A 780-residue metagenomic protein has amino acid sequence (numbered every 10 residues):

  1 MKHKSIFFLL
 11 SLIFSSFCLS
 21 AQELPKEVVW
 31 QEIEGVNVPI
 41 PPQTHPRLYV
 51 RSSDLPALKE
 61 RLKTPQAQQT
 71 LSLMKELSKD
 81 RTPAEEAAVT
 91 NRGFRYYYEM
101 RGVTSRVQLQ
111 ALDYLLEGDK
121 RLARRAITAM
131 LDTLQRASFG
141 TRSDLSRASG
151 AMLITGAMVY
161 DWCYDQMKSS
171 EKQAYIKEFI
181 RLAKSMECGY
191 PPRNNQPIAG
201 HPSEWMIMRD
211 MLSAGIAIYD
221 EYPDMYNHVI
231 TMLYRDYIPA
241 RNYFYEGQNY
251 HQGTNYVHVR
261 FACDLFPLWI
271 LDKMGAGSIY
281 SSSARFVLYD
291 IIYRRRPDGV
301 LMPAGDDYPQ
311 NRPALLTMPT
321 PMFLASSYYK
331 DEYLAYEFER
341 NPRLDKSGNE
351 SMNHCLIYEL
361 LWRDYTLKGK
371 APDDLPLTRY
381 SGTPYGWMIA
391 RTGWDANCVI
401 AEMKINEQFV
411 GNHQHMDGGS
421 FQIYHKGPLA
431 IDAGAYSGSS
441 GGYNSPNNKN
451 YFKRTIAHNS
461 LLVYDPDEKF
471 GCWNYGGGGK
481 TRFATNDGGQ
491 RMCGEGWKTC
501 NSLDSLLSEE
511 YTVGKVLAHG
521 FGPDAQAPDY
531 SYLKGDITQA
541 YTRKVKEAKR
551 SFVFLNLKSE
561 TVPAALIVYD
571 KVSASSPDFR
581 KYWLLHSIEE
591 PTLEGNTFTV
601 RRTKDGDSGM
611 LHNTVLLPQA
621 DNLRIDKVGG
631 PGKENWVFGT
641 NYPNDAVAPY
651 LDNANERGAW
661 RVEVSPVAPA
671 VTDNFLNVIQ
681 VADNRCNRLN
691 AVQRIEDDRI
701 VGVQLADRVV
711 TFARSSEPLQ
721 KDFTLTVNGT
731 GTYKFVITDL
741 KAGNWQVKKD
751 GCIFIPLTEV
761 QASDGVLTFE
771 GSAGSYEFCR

Functional and structural regions predicted by a protein language model:
M1-E23: Bacterial Sec-dependent N-terminal signal peptides
Q22-P65: Extreme N-terminal leader/anchor segments
R47-Y49, L55, K59-R296, D307-Y308: Aromatic-lined, polymer-binding surfaces characteristic of secreted/periplasmic polysaccharide-degrading enzymes
I218, V259-A430, E656-A659, S665-N674 (+3 more regions): Carbohydrate-active enzyme catalytic cores, enriched for enzymes that act on polyanionic acidic polysaccharides
A304-R343, I456-V463, E468-S505, V600-P631: Glycine-rich (often Gly-Gly/Gly-Pro-rich) flexible segments and glycine-rich loop motifs, frequently accented by
K346-K604, V671-F675, Q680-R685: Catalytic and substrate-binding regions of extracellular carbohydrate-active enzymes, especially polysaccharide lyases
D364-L367, A371-P372, T383, G393-A396 (+1 more regions): Beta-rich accessory regions
